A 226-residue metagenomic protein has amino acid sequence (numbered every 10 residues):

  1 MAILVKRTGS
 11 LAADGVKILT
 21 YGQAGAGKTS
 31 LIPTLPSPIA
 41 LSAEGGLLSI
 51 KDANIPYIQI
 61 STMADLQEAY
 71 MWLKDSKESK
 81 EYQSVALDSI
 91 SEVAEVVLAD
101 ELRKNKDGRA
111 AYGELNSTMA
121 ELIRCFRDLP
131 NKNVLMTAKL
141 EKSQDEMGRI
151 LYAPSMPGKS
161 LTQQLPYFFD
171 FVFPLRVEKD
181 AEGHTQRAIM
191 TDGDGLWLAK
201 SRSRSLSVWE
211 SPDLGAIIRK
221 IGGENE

Functional and structural regions predicted by a protein language model:
A2-L87, S91-V96: Conserved P-loop
S10, S30-I32, F126, T162-P166 (+1 more regions): A general structural signal for short secondary-structure junctions and capping/turn motifs
L31-P36, F126-L129, I221: Alpha-helix C-terminal capping segments
P33, K80, L129-P130, Y167: Structured loop/turn residues at beta-strand edges in well-structured enzyme cores
P38-A40, V134, V172-P174: Short, well-ordered beta-strand core segments
S84, S89-Q164: P-loop NTPase motor core
K142-E226: Conserved GTP-binding G-domain of TRAFAC-class P-loop NTPases and closely related GTPase folds
